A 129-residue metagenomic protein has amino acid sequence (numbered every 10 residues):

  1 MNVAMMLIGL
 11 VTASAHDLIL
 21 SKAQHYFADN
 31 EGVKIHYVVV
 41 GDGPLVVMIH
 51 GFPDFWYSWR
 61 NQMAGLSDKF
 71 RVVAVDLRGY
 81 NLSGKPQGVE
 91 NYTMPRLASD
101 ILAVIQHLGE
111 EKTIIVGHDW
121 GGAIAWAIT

Functional and structural regions predicted by a protein language model:
V3-L45, D68-F70: Alpha/beta-hydrolase fold catalytic core
V39-G84: Conserved HGGG/HGGXW glycine-rich cap/lid loop of the alpha/beta-hydrolase fold
N61, A127-I128: Active-site signature of alpha/beta-hydrolase-fold catalytic machinery across serine- and Asp/Cys-nucleophile hydrolases
L66, I128-T129: Aromatic pocket-lining residues of Rossmann-like dinucleotide-binding sites
A74-G117: Active-site loop/oxyanion-hole signature of alpha/beta-hydrolase fold enzymes
G117, G121, A125: Gly/Ala-rich beta-loop-alpha elbow adjacent to hydrolase catalytic centers
